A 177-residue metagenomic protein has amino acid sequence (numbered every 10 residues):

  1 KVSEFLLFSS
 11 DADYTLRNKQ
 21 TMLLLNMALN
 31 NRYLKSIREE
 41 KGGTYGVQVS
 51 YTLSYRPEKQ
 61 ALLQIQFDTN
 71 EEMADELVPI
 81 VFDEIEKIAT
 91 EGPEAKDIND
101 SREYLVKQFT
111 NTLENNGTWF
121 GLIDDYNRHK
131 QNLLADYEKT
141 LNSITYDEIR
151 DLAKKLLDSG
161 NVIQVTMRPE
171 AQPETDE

Functional and structural regions predicted by a protein language model:
K1-T15, R38-S143, N161-P169: M16 family metallopeptidases and their MPP-like homologs
Y14-R17, T175: Short helix/loop capping segments that flank catalytic or ligand/cofactor-binding pockets
L16-L29: Active/ligand-binding-proximal structured segments within catalytic/core domains that scaffold catalytic residues
L23, I149, Q164: Short, conserved catalytic/metal-binding micro-motifs enriched in Asp/Glu and His
N26, L34-K35: Active-site rim segments in enzyme catalytic domains, especially the processed small/beta chain of N-terminal
T145-D151: A short, acidic, amphipathic alpha-helical segment used as a generic capping/interface helix at domain edges
L156-S159: Extracellular/periplasmic catalytic domains that process cell-envelope and extracellular macromolecules
E170-D176: Immediate N-terminus of the mature polypeptide
